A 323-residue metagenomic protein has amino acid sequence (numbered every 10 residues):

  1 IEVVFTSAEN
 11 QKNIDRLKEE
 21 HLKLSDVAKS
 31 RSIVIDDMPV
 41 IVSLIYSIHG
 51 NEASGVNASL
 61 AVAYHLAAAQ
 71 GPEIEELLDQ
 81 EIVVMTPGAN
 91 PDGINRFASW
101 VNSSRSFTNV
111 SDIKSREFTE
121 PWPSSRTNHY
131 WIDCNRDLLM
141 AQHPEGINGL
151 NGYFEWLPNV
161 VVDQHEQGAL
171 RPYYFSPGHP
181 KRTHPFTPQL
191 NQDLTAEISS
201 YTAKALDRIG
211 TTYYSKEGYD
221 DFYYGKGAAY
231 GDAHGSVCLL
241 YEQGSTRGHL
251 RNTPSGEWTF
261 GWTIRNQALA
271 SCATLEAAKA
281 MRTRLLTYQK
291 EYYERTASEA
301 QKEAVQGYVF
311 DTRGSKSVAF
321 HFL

Functional and structural regions predicted by a protein language model:
I1-S7, R16-K23, K29-P39, A58-V62 (+4 more regions): Surface-exposed loop and adjacent secondary-structure segments within mature catalytic domains
I45-A53, N57, N159-A169, P177: Histidine-centered catalytic micro-motifs
I48-A53, Y130-H143, L150, T183-T195 (+2 more regions): The substrate-binding groove and active-site-proximal loops of carbohydrate-active enzymes, especially glycoside
S54-A61, V84, H129, D133 (+6 more regions): Extracytoplasmic/secreted proteins, especially bacterial periplasmic and envelope-associated proteins
V62-A69, G152, A205, T274-M281: Structured segments of extracytoplasmic/periplasmic soluble domains in secreted or envelope-associated proteins
I147-R171, D193-Y219: Active-site-adjacent substrate-binding region of metalloamidase/peptidase-like peptide-processing proteins
R208-L323: Hard-cation-handling environments
